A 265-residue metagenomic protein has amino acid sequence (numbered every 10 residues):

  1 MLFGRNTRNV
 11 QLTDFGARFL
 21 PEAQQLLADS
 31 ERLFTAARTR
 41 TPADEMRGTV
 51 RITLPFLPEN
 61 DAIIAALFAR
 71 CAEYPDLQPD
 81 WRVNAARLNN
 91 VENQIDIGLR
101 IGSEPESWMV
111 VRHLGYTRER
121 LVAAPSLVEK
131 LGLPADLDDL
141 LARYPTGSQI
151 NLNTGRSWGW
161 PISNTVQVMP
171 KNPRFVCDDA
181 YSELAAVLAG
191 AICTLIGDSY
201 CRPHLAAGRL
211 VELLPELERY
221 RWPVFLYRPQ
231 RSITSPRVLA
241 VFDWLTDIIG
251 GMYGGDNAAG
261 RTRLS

Functional and structural regions predicted by a protein language model:
M1-L12: A short LG(V/I)-centered, amphipathic sequence patch enriched for acidic residue(s) preceding the LG motif
Q11-T39: Alpha-helical "hinge/linker" immediately C-terminal to small N-terminal DNA-binding modules
T13-G16, N90, L140, A185-G190 (+1 more regions): Hydrophobic residues within well-ordered alpha-helices
P21, R38-T41, A72, D76 (+3 more regions): C-terminal effector-binding regulatory domain of bacterial HTH transcription factors
R47-S107, A258-S265: Central regulatory/effector-binding core of bacterial HTH transcription factors
R51-T53, G98, G147, T194 (+1 more regions): Short, well-ordered beta-strand segments
E73, R82-C177: Acidic, Gly/Pro-rich loop/turn segments at junctions of secondary structure
V168-E212, R219, T234: Hydrophobic hinge/microswitch elements
